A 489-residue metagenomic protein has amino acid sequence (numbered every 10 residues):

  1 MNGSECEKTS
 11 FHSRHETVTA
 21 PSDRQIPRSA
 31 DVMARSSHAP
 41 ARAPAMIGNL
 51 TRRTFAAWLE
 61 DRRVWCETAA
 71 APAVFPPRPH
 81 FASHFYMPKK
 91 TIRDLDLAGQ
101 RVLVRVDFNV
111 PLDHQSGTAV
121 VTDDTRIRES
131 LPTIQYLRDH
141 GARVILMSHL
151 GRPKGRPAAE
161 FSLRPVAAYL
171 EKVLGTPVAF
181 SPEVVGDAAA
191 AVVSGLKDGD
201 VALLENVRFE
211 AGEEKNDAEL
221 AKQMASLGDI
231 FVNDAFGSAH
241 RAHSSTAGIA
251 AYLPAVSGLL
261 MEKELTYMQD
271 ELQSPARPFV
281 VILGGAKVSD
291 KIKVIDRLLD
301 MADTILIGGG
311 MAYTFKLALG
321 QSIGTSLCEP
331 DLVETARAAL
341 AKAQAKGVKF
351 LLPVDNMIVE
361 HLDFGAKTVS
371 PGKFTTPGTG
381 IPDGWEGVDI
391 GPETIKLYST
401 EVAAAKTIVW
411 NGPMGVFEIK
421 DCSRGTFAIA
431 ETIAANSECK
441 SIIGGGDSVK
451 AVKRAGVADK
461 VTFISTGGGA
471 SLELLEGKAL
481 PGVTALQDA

Functional and structural regions predicted by a protein language model:
M1-R14, S22-R24, R28-S29, R35-S37 (+4 more regions): Low-acidity, Ser/Thr- and Arg-rich intrinsically disordered low-complexity segments
A43, N49, T54, W58 (+2 more regions): Acidic/proline-rich low-complexity IDRs
E67, P72-Y86: Short, Lys/Arg-enriched N-terminal segments with co-localized hydrophobic residues within the first ~10-30 amino acids
S83-A489: Active-site loop-to-helix "anion-binding N-cap" substructures in soluble metabolic enzymes
